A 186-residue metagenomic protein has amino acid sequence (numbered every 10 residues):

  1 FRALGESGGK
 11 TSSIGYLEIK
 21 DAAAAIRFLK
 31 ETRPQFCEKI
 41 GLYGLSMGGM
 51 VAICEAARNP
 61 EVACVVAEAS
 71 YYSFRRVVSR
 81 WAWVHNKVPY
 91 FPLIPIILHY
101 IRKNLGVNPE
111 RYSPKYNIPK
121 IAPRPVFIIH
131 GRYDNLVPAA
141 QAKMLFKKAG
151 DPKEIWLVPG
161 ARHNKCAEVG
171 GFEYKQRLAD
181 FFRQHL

Functional and structural regions predicted by a protein language model:
R2-Y16: Glycine-rich "HGGG/HGxG" loop immediately N-terminal to the catalytic nucleophile of the alpha/beta-hydrolase
S12-R33: Alpha/beta-hydrolase active-site loop
R33-S46: Alpha/beta-hydrolase fold nucleophile elbow
C54-V107, P119: Hydrolase active-site cap/lid region
I121-A122, F127-H130, D134: Short beta-strand/loop motif that positions the catalytic acidic residue of the alpha/beta-hydrolase fold
N135-Q141: Conserved alpha/beta-hydrolase "acid-adjacent" motif
F146-N164: Catalytic histidine neighborhood in serine/cysteine hydrolases with alpha/beta-hydrolase-type architecture
A161-K175: Catalytic histidine-centered segment of alpha/beta-hydrolase-like enzymes
